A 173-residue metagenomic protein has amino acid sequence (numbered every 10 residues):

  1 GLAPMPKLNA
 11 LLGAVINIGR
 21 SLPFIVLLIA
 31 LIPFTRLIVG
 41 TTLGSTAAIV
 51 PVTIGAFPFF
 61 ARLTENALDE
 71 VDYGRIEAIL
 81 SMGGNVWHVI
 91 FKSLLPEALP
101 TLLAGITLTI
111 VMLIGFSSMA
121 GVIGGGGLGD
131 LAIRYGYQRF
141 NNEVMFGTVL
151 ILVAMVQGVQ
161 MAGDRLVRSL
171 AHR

Functional and structural regions predicted by a protein language model:
G1-A30, V52, F57, R62-N66 (+1 more regions): Cytoplasmic-entry segments and transmembrane alpha-helices of multi-pass inner-membrane transporters
L12-G19, L99, L103, T107 (+1 more regions): Alpha-helical membrane-interface segments at transmembrane helix boundaries
L22-I29, I114, I123, V149-V153 (+1 more regions): Residue-level signal for the membrane-embedded core of alpha-helical transmembrane segments, especially mid-helix
T46-V50, I54-I76, I106-T107, I114-S118 (+1 more regions): Membrane-embedded alpha-helices of multi-pass transport/permease systems
L68-G74, A78-A98, Q138: Short helix-to-coil transition segments within interhelical loops that connect adjacent transmembrane helices
V86-M119: Transmembrane alpha-helices
F116-F146, L150-I151, A171: Glycine-rich helix-loop "coupling/hinge" segments at transmembrane-helix boundaries in multipass transporters
F146-R173: C-terminal transmembrane helix and the adjacent membrane-cytosol boundary/short C-terminal tail of inner/organellar
